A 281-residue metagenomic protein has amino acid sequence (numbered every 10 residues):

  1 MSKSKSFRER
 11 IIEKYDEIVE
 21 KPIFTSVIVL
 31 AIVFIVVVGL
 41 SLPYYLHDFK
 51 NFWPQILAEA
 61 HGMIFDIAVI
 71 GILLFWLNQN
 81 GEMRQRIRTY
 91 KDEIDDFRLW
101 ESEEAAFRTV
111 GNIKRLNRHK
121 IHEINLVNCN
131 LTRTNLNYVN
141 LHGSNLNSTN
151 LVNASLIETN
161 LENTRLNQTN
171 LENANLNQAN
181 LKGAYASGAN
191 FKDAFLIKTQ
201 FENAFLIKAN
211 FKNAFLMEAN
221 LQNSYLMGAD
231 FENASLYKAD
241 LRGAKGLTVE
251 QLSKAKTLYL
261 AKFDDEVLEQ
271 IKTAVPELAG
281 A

Functional and structural regions predicted by a protein language model:
S2-N125, Q251-A281: N-terminal capping/linker segments that flank leucine-rich repeat
I113-A281: Tandem repeat scaffolds
